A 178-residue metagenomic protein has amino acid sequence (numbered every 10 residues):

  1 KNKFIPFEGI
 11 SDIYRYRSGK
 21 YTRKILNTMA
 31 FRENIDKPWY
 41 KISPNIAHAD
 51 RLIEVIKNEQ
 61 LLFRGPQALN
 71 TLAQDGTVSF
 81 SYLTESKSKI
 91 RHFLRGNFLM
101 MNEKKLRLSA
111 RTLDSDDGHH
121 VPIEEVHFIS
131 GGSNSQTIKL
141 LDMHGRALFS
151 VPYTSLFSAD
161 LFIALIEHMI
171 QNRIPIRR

Functional and structural regions predicted by a protein language model:
K1, R32-H120, E124-H127, G132-N134 (+2 more regions): N-terminal recruitment modules of adaptor/scaffold proteins
K1-G9: Short N-terminal edge-element motif at the start of the domain
K3, Y14-T28, S130-M143: Short acidic, Gly/Pro-enriched loop/turn segments at secondary-structure junctions
G9, Y14, E125-H127: Residues located in well-ordered beta-strands
